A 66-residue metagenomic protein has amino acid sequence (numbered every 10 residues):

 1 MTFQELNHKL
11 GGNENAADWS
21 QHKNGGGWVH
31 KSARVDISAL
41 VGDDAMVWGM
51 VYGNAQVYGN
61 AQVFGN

Functional and structural regions predicted by a protein language model:
M1-Y52: Extended, small-residue-rich solenoid/repeat segments and analogous flexible loops that form exposed scaffolds
